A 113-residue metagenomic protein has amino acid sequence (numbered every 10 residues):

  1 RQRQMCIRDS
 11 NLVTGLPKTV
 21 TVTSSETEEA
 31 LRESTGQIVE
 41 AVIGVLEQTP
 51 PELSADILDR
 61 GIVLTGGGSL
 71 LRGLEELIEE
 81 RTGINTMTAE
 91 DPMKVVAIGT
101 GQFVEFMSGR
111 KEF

Functional and structural regions predicted by a protein language model:
Q2-I7, V39: Short, small-residue-biased leader/transition segments that mark boundaries at the very start of proteins
Q4, N11-L12, I43: Oxyanion-binding "anion nests"
I7, V42, L64, T100: Residue-level signature of catalytic and energy-coupling elements of molecular machines, predominantly ATP/GTP-dependent
R8-K18: Flexible hinge/switch segments at interdomain interfaces of large molecular machines
T23, T27-A41, L70, L74 (+1 more regions): Helical mechanochemical/support elements of P-loop NTPase systems and associated helical scaffolds
A30-I57, F103-M107: Phosphate/ATP-binding catalytic cores across multiple sugar-kinase/actin-like superfamilies, primarily ASKHA
S54-I78: Glycine-rich phosphate-binding loops at beta-strand->alpha-helix junctions
E76-G101, F106, R110: Conserved phosphate-binding/catalytic loops in two-lobed NTP-binding clefts
